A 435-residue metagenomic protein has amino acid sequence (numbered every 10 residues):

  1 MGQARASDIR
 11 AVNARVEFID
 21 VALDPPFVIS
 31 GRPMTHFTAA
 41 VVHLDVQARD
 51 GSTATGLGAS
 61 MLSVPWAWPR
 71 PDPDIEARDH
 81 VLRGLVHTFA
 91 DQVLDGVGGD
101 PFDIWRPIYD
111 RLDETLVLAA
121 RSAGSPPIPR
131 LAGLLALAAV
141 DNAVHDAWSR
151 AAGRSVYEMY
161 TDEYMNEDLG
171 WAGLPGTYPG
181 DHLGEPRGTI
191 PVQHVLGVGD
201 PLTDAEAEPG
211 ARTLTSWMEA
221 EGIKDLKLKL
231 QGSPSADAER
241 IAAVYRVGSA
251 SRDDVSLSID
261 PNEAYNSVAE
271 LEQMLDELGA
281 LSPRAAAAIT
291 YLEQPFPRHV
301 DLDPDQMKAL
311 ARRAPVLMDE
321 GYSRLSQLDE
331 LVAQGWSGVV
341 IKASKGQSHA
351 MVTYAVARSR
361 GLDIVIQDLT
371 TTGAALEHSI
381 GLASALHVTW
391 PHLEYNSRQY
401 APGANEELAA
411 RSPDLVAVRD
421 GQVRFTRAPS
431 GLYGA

Functional and structural regions predicted by a protein language model:
G2-D45: Short, Gly/Pro- and small/polar-rich lid/capping loops
G31-P33, D45, A59-A67, L137 (+1 more regions): Glycine-rich phosphate/pyrophosphate-binding beta-alpha loops
V46-S52: Short acidic-glycine loop/turn motifs at beta-strand connectors
A54-A152, E158, D162-E163: Metal- or metallocofactor-binding catalytic centers and their adjacent structured scaffolds across diverse enzyme
A120-Q273, I289-Y291, F296-P297: Active-site-facing alpha/beta catalytic cores
V156-Y157, V316-M318, V365-Q367, T389-Y395: Acidic/polar loop patches that form or flank catalytic/metal-binding clefts of enzymes that bind anionic ligands
L228-T370, A374-E377: Catalytic core of soluble alpha/beta enzymes
F296, L369-A435: Flexible C-terminal active-site loop/helix
